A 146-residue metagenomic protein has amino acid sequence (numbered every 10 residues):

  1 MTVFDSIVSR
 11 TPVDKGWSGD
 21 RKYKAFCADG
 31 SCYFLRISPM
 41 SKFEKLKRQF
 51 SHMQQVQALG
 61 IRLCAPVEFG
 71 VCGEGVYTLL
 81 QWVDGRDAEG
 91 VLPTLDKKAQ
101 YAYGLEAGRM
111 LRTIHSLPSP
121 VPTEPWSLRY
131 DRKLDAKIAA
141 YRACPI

Functional and structural regions predicted by a protein language model:
M1-S6: Juxta-kinase regulatory segment immediately upstream of eukaryotic protein kinase catalytic domains
P12-L128: ATP-binding pocket architecture of kinase catalytic cores
R112, P125-I146: Active-site catalytic-loop/activation-segment of kinase and kinase-like phosphoryl-transfer enzymes
